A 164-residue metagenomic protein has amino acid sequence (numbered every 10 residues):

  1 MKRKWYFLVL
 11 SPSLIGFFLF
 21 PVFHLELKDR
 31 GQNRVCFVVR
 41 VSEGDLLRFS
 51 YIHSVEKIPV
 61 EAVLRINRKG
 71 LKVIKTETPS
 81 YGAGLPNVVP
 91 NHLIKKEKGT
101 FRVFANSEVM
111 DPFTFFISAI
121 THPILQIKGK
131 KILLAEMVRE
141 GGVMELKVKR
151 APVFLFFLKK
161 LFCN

Functional and structural regions predicted by a protein language model:
M1-W5: Positively charged n-region of N-terminal signal peptides that target proteins for export
Y6-V22: Hydrophobic membrane-insertion alpha-helices, especially the h-region of bacterial N-terminal signal peptides
L14-F17, C36-V41, I52-V55, G84-L85 (+2 more regions): Short linear motifs in intrinsically disordered
K28-T78: N-terminal secretory signal peptides
D45-S50, G70-K72, G84-L85, E140-A151: Short, surface-exposed linear segments at secondary-structure transitions and domain or protein termini
I66-K98: Acidic, aromatic-enriched beta-alpha/helix-loop junctions
N87-N164: Mature, soluble, non-transmembrane domains
